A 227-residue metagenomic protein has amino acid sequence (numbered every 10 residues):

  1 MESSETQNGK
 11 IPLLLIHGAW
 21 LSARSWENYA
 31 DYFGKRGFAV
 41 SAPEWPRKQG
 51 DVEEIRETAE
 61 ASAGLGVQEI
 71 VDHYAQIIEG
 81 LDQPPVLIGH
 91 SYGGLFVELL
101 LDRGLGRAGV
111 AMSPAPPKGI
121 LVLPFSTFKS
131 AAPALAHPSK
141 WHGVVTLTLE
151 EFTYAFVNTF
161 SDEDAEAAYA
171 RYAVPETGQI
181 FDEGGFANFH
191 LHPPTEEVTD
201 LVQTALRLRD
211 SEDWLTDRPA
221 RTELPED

Functional and structural regions predicted by a protein language model:
M1-I11, E79-G80: Short beta-strand-to-loop junctions in surface cap/lid or active-site-entrance loops
T6-E54: Short, surface-exposed "cap/lid" segments of acyl-processing enzymes
L15-A19, H90-S91, P114, D210: Glycine-rich His-Gly loop
R47-P85: Active-site loop/oxyanion-hole signature of alpha/beta-hydrolase fold enzymes
I88-G93, V97: Gly/Ala-rich beta-loop-alpha elbow adjacent to hydrolase catalytic centers
L105-K140, I180-F189: Flexible "cap/lid" loop of the alpha/beta hydrolase fold
S130, H142-V198, T204: Alpha/beta-hydrolase
A205-D227: Catalytic active-site module of serine/aspartate enzymes centered on a nucleophile-bearing elbow/loop
